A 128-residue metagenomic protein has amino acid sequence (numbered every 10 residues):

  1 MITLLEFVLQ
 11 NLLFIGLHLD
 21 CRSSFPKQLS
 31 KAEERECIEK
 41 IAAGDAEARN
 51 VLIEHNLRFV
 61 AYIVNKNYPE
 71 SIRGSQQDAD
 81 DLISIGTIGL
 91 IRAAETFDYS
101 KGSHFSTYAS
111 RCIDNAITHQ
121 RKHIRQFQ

Functional and structural regions predicted by a protein language model:
L4-F127: Alpha-helical promoter-recognition and RNA polymerase-docking modules of transcription initiation factors, dominated by
